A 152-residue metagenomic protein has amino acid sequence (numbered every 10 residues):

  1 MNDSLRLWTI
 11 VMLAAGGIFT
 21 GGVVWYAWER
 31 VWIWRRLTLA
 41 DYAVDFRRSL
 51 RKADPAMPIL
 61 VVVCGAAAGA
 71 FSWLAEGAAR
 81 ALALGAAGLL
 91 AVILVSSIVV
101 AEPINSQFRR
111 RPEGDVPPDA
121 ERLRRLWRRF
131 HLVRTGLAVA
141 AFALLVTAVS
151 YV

Functional and structural regions predicted by a protein language model:
M1-M12, A70-A83, T147-V152: Helix-coil boundary and interhelical linker segments in multi-pass alpha-helical membrane proteins
L5-T9, A15-V63, R109-R124: Interfacial loop at the N-terminal end of multi-pass membrane proteins
G17, G69, A91, A143-V146: Hydrophobic residues within the alpha-helical transmembrane core of Major Facilitator Superfamily
G21-V24, V95-E102, A143-V146: Membrane-embedded alpha-helical segments of multi-pass transporters/permeases
W28-V31, V61-G77, S96-V100: Membrane-helix exit/interface motif
M57-A70, R134-F142: Core segments of transmembrane alpha-helices that mediate helix-helix packing or line hydrophobic substrate/ligand
A78-P103: Short alpha-helical packing/oligomerization segments
E121-R129, R134: Membrane-proximal soluble regions of multi-pass membrane proteins
